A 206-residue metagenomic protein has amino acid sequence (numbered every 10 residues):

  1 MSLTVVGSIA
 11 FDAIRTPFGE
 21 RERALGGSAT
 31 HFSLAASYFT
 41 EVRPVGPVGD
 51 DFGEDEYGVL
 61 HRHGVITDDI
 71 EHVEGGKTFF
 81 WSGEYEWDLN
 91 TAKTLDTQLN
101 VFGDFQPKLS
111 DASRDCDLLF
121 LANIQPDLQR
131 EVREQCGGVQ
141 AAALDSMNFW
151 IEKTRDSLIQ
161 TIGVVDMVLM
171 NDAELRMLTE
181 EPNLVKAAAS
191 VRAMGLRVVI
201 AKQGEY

Functional and structural regions predicted by a protein language model:
M1-T4: Extreme N-terminal starter segment of soluble prokaryotic enzymes
G7-I9: Active-site metal-binding loops of divalent metal-dependent hydrolases
F11-R23, Y38-L121, R133-Q140: Conserved N-terminal subdomain of the carbohydrate kinase-like
T30-R43, S190-A193: A short, N-terminal amphipathic alpha-helix
G49-D51, N123-L128, M147-I151: Short beta->alpha connector loops
G53-E54, D127-R130, L158: Short, well-ordered alpha-helical microsegments
L99-K108, D127, F149-S157, L184: Active-site glycine-rich loop that binds ribose-phosphate moieties when present
G138-A141, N148-Y206: Conserved phosphate/ATP/ADP-binding segment of small-molecule kinases
